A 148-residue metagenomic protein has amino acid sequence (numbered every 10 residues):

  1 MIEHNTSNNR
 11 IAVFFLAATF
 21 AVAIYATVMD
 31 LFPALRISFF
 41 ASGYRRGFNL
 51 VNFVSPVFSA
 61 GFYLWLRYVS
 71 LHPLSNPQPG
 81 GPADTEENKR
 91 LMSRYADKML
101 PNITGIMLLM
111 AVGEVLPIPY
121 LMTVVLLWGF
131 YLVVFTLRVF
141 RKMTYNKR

Functional and structural regions predicted by a protein language model:
M1-A26, V133-R148: Cytosolic-side membrane-entry/anchor segment at the start of a transmembrane helix
M1-N9, S42-F53, W65-G80: Hydrophobic alpha-helical transmembrane segments
N9-F20, Y63-R67, M92-T104: Select subsegments of transmembrane alpha-helices in polytopic membrane proteins, especially boundary-proximal
A23-F53: Active-site and channel-lining beta-strand-loop segments that bind or position nucleotide-derived/phosphorylated
Y44-F62, T123-F130: Alpha-helical transmembrane segments
A60-P79, V134-N146: Membrane-water interface of transmembrane alpha-helices
P77-Y95: Short membrane-interface loop/juxtamembrane segments of multi-pass integral membrane proteins
P101-Y120: Alpha-helical transmembrane segments and their membrane-interface junctions in multi-pass membrane proteins
